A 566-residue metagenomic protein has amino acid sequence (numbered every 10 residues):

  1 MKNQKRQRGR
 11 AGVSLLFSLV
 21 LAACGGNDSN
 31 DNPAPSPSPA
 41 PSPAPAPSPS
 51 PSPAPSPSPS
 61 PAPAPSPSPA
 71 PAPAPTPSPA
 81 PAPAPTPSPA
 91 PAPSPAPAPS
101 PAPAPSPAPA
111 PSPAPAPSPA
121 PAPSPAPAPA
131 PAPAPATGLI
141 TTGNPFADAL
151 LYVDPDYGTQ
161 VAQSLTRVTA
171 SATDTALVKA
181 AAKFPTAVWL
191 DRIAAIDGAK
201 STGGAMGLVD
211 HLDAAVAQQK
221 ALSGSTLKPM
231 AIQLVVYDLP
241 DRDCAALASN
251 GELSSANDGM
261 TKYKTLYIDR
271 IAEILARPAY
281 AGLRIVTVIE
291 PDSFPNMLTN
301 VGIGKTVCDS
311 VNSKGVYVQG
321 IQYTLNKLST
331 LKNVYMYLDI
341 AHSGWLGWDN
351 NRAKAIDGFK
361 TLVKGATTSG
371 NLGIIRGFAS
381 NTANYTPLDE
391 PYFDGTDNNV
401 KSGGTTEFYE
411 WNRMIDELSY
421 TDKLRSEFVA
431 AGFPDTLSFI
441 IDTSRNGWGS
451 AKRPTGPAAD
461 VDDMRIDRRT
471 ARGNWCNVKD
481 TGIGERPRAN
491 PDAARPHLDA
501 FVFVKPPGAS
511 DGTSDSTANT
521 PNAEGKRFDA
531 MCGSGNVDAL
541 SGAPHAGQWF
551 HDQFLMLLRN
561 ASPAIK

Functional and structural regions predicted by a protein language model:
K2-V13: Bacterial N-terminal signal peptides that target proteins for export
L21-A23: C-terminal motif of bacterial Sec signal peptides marking the signal peptidase cleavage site
G25-A34: Bacterial lipoprotein signal-peptidase II cleavage site
P33-T137: Intrinsically disordered, low-complexity proline-rich tandem-repeat tracts
L139-L275, P487, V504-S562: N-terminal carbohydrate-binding/catalytic regions of secreted carbohydrate-active enzymes
V153-D154, S426-A431, T436-G449, P454-K566: Substrate-binding cleft of secreted/luminal carbohydrate-active enzymes
G198-T202, D213, K220-Y337, K354-T361 (+1 more regions): Substrate-binding cleft of extracellular glycoside hydrolase catalytic domains
A341-L362, L372-G432, T443: Substrate-binding surface in catalytic domains of secreted glycosidases
